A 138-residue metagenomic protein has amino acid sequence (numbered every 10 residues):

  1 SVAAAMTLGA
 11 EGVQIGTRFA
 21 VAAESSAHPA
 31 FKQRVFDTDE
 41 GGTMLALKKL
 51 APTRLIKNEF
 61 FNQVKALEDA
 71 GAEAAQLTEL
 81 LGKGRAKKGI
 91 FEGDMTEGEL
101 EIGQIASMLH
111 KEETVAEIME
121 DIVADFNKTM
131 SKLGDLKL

Functional and structural regions predicted by a protein language model:
V2-L138: Conserved active-site-proximal phosphate/metal-binding subdomains
